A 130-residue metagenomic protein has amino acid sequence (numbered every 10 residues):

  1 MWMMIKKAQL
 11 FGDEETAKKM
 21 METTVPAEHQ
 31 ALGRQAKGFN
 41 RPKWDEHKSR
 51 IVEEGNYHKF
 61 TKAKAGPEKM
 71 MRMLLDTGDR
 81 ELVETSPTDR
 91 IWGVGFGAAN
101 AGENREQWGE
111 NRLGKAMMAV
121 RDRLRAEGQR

Functional and structural regions predicted by a protein language model:
M1-R130: Charged, low-complexity intrinsically disordered segments
